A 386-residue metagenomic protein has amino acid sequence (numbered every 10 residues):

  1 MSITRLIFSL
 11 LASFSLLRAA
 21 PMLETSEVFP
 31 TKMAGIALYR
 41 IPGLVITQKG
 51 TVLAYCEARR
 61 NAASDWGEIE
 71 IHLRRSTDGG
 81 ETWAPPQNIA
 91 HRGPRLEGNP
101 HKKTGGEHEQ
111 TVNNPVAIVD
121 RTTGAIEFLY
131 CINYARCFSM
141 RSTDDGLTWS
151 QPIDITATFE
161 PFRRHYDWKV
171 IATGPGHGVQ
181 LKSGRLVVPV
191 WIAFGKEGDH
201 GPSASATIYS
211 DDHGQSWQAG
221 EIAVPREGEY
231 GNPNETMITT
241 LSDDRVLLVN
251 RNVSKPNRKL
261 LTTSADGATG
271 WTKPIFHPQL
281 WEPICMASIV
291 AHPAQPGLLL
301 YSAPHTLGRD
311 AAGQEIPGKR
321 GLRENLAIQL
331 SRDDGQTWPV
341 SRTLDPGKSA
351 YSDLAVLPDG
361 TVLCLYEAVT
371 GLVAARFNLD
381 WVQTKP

Functional and structural regions predicted by a protein language model:
S2-S9: Sec-dependent signal peptide recognition, specifically the positively charged N-region followed immediately by
S9-A20: Hydrophobic h-region of N-terminal signal peptides that target proteins for export in Gram-negative bacteria
A20-P386: Asp-box/BNR beta-propeller blade signature and adjacent active/binding-site loops in extracellular glycan-interacting
